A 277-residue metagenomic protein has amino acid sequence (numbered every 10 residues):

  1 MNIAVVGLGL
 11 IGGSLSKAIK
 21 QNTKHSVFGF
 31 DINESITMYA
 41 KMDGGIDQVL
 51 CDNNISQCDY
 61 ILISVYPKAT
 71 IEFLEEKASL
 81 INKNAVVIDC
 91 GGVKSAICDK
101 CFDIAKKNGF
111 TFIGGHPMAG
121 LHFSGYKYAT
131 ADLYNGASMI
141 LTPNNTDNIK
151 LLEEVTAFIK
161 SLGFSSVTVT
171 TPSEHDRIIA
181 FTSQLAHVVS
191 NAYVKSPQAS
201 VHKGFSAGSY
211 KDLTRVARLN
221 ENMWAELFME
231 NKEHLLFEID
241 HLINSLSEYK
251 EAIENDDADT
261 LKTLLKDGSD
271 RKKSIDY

Functional and structural regions predicted by a protein language model:
M1-D52, Y60: NAD(P)+-binding Rossmann beta1-loop-alpha1 motif at the extreme N-terminus of oxidoreductases
I32, V65, C90: Short beta->alpha hinge that forms the Motif I/post-I loop of the SAM-binding pocket
S56-Q57, G136: Alpha-helix C-terminal capping/helix-to-coil transition sites in glycosyltransferase folds
I61-L62, I88: N-terminal Rossmann-like NAD(P) cofactor-binding module of classical short-chain dehydrogenase/reductase
E75-K127: Rossmann-like NAD(P)(H) cofactor-binding subdomain of soluble oxidoreductases
A131-R215: Internal alpha-helical scaffold of NAD(P)-dependent oxidoreductase catalytic cores
V201-G268: Interdomain hinge/lid region at the active-site interface of Rossmann-like NAD(P)-dependent oxidoreductases
